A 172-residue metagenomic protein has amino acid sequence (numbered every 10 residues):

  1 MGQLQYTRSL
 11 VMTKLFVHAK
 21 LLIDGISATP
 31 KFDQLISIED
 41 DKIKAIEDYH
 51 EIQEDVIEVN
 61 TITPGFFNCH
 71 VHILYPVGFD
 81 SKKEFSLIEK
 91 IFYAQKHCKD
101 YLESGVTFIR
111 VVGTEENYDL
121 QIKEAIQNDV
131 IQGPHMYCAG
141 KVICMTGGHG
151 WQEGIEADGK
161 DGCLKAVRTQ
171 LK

Functional and structural regions predicted by a protein language model:
Q3-E51, I62: N-terminal metal-binding scaffold of metallo-dependent hydrolase/deaminase domains
M12-T13, V130-P134: Short coil/turn connectors at secondary-structure junctions
K14-V17, H50-E89, Q95, K99-L102 (+1 more regions): Replace "His-x-His-based motif
A19-K20, I26, V112, A139-V142: Fold-independent oxyanion-binding glycine-rich loops and adjacent beta-strand/coil segments at enzyme active sites
K44, I52, Y118, M145: Flexible, glycine-rich phosphate/dinucleotide-binding loops and adjacent beta-alpha linkers at cofactor/substrate
E47, E58, G140: Residues at the C-termini of beta-strands that transition into short coil/loop
P64-D80, P134-I155: N-terminal small/glycine-rich loop or linker at the start of catalytic domains across soluble metabolic enzymes
K82-Q132, I155-K172: Alpha-helical scaffold segments that flank or form the walls of functional sites
